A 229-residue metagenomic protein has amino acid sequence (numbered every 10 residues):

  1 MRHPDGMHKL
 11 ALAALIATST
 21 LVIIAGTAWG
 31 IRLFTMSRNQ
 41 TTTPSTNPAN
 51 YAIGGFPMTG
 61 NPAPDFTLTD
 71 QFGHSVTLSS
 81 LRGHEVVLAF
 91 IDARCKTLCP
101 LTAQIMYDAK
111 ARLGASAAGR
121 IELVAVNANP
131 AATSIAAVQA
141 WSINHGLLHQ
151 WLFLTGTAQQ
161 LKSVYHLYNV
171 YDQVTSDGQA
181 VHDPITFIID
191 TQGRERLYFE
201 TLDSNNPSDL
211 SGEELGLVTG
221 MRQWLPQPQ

Functional and structural regions predicted by a protein language model:
M1-D65, Q227-Q229: N-terminal targeting signals for export/organelle localization
A17, H149-W151, K162, H166-F187: Structural micro-motif
A63-P64, V86, D183-I185: Short loop/turn microsegments at loop-to-beta-strand junctions
T67-L68, I188: Hydrophobic beta-strand positions
V76-M106, L123: Short active-site neighborhood of thiol/selenol oxidoreductases, capturing the structured segment around
L101-V164: Structural microenvironment flanking redox-active thiols in thiol-disulfide oxidoreductases
S176-Q229: Thiol-/selenol-based redox modules, centered on thioredoxin-like and closely related oxidoreductase domains
